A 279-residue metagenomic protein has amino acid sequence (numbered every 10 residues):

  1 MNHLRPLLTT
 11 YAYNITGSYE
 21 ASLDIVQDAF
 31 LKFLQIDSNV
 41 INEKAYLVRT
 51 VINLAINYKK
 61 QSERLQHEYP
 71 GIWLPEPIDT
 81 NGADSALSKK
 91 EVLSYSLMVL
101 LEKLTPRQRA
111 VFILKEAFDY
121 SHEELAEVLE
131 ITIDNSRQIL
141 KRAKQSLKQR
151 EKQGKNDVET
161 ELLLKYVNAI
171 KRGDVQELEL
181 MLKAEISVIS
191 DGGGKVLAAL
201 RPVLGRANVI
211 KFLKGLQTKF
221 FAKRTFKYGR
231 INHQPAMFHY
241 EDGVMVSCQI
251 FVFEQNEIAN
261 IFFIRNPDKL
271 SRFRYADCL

Functional and structural regions predicted by a protein language model:
M1-T10, N14, E20-L23, N39: A short, charge-rich alpha-helical start-of-domain segment used by transcription regulators
L8, A12, S22-F33, L47-T50 (+3 more regions): Short, small-hydrophobic-rich alpha-helical interface motif
Q27-K44, Q61, Q149-E151: Sigma70-family region 2
I52-P70: Arg/Lys-rich amphipathic alpha helix in sigma70-family domain 2
D79-Q108, E159-T160, L164, N168: Amphipathic alpha-helical segment used for protein-protein interaction
P106, L114, F118-N135: Helix-turn-helix DNA-binding module
E127, I133-G215, T225: Solvent-exposed, charged amphipathic helical/linker segments at domain boundaries
A207-L279: Low-complexity, glycine/alanine/valine/leucine- and proline-rich hydrophobic stretches
